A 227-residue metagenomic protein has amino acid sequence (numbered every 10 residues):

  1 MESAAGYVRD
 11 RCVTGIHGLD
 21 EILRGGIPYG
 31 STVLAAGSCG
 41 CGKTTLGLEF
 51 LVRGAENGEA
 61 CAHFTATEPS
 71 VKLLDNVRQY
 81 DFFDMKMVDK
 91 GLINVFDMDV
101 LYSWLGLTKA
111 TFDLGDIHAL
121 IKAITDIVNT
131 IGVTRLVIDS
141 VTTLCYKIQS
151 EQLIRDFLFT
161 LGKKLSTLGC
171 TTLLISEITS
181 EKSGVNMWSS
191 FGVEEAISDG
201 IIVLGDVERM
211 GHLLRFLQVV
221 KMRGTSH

Functional and structural regions predicted by a protein language model:
M1-F83: The Walker A/P-loop phosphate-binding site
E2-D10, I121-K122, D126, T130-I131 (+1 more regions): Conserved P-loop NTPase
G6-R9, Y102-H118, L144-R155, S183-N186: Flexible beta-alpha connector loops of hexameric P-loop NTPases
C12-I16, D20, Y29, T44 (+6 more regions): Amphipathic alpha-helical transducer elements in NTP-driven molecular machines
N57, I131, T167-G169: Helix C-cap/helix->beta junction micro-motif
E59-T143: Conserved inter-motif catalytic segment of the P-loop NTP-binding fold
I124-T125, K147-S180: Substrate-engagement module of ASCE P-loop NTPases
C170-H227: Phosphate-binding/switch region of NTP-binding enzymes
